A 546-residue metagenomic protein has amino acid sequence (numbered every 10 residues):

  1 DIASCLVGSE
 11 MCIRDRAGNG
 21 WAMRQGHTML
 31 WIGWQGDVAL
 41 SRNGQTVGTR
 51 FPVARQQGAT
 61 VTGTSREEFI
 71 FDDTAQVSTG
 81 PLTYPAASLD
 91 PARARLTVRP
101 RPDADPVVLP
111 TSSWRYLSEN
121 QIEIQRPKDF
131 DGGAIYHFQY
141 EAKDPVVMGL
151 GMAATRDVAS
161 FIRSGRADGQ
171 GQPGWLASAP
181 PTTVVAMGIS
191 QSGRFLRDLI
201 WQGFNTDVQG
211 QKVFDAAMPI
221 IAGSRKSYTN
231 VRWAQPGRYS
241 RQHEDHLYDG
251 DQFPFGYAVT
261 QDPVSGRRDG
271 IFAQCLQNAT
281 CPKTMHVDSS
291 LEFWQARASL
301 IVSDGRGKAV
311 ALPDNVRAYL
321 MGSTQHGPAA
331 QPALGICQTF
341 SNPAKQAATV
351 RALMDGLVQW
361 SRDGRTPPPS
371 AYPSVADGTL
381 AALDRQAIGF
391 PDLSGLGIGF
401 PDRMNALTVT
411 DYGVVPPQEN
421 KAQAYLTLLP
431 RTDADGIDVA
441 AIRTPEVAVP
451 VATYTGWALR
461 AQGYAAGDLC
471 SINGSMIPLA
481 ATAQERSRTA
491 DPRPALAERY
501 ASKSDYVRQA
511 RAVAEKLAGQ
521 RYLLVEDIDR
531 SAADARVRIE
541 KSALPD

Functional and structural regions predicted by a protein language model:
I2-I13: Single conserved hydrophobic/aromatic residue that forms the stacking wall/gate of nucleotide- or nucleobase-binding
R14-G80: Hydrophobic or amphipathic alpha-helical targeting/insertion segments
G33, A87-V107, P373-D546: Long, charged, low-complexity terminal extensions
V77-S164, D168-Q172, Q295, L459 (+1 more regions): Long, low-complexity, polar/charged, intrinsically disordered or flexibly structured peripheral segments
P81-L109, A216-P219, G223-F340, A344-R362 (+2 more regions): Extended catalytic-interface subdomain
P127-C281, H286, F293-Q295: Catalytic cores of extracellular degradative/oxidative enzymes
G151-A154, V158, F195-L196, V350-M354 (+3 more regions): Stable alpha-helical elements in mature extracytoplasmic
A167-T182, R365-V375, G519-S531: Surface-exposed patches in mature extracellular/periplasmic domains of secreted proteins
